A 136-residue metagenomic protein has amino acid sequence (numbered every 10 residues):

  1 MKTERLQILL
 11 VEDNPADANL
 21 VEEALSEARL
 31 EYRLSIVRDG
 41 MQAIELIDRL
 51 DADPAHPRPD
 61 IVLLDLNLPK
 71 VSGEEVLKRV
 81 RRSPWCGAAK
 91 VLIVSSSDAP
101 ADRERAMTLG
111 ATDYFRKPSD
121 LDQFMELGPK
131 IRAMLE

Functional and structural regions predicted by a protein language model:
E12: Conserved acidic carboxylate
I36, L68-V71, T108: Residue-level signal for the "D+5" position in two-component response regulator receiver
I36-I61, M125: Acidic, metal-coordinating helix/loop segments flanking the phosphotransfer/catalytic sites of two-component signaling
Q42, S119-K130: C-terminal output helix
D65: Active-site residues of response regulator receiver
T112: Short, glycine/charged-rich "phosphate-handling" switch motifs in NTP-dependent and phosphotransfer domains
